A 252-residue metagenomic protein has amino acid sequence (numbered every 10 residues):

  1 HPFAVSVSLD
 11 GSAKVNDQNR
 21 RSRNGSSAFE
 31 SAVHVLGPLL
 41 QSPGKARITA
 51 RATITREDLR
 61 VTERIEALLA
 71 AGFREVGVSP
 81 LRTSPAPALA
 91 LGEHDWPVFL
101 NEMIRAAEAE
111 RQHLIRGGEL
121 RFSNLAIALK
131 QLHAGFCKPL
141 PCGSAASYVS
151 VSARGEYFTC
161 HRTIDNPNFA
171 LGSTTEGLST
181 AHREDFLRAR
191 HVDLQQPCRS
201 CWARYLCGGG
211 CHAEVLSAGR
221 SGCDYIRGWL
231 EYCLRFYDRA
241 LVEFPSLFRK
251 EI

Functional and structural regions predicted by a protein language model:
H1-L81: Radical SAM/AdoMet-radical enzyme domain recognition
F3, A46, G118-L120, S221: A structural micro-motif
R20, H161, C211: Short, flexible helix/strand-to-coil boundary loops that buttress conserved ligand/catalytic motifs in alpha/beta
S31-H34, E63, V98-N101, R105 (+3 more regions): Generic recognition of stable, solvent-exposed alpha-helical segments in well-folded globular domains
L59-E63, A88-L89, C211: A short acidic (Asp/Glu
P87-N166, L206, I252: A C-terminal junction/extension of Radical SAM enzymes
I164-I252: Flexible mid-to-C-terminal extensions adjoining Fe-S/redox cofactors in radical SAM and related proteins
